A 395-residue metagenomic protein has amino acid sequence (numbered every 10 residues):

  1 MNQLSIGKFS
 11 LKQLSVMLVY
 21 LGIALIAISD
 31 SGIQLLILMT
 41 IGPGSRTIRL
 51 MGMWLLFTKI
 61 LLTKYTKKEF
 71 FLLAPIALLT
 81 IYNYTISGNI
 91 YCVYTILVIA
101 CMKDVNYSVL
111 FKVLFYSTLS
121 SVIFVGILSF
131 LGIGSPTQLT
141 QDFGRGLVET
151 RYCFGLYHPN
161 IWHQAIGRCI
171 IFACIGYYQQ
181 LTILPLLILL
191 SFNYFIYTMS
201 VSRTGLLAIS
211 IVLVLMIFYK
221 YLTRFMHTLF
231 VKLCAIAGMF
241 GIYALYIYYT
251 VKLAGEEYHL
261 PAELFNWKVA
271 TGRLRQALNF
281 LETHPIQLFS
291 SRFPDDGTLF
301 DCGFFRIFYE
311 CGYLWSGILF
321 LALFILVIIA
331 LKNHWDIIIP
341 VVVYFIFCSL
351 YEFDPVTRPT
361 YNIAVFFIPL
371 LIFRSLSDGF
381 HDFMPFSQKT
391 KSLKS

Functional and structural regions predicted by a protein language model:
N2-D30, S45-G255, C302-F386: Hydrophobic transmembrane helix bundles of membrane-integrated enzymes that assemble and modify cell-envelope
L35-I41: Membrane-helix interface and helix-disruption motif detector
A262-N266: Surface-exposed cleft-lining segments at the edges of enzyme active sites
W267-L299, I307, C311-W315: TM-adjacent membrane-interface loops and short helices in multi-pass inner/ER membrane proteins
F383-S395: Short, highly charged, low-complexity non-transmembrane loops/tails of multi-pass membrane proteins
